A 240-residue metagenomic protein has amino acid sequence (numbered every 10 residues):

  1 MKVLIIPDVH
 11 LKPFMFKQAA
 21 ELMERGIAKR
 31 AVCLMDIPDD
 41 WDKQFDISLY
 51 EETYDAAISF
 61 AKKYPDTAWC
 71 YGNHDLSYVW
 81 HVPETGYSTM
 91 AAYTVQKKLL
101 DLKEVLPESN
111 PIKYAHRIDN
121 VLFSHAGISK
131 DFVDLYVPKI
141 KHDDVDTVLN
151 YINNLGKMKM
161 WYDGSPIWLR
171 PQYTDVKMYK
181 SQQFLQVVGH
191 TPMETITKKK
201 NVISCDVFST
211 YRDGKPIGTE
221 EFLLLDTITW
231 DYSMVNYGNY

Functional and structural regions predicted by a protein language model:
M1-L4, H116-F123, K198-N201: Beta-strand-turn-beta hairpins that frame and shape the catalytic cleft of phosphate-ester-processing enzymes
I5-I6, Y71, F123-S124, V188 (+1 more regions): Short hydrophobic beta-strand that contains or immediately precedes a catalytic carboxylate
I6, L11-L99: Core catalytic region of metal-dependent phosphoesterases/phosphodiesterases, especially metallo-beta-lactamase-like
H10-M15, D39-D42, H74-H81, S129-D131 (+3 more regions): Active-site environment of divalent metal-dependent phosphoester hydrolases
E24-I27, K62-K63, R117, K177-Q182 (+1 more regions): Flexible, charged surface loops at secondary-structure boundaries
M90-D101, P107, I112-K180: Active-site-proximal loop/helix segment associated with metal-binding centers of metalloenzymes
Q172-V235: Conserved beta-sheet core of the metallophosphoesterase superfamily
